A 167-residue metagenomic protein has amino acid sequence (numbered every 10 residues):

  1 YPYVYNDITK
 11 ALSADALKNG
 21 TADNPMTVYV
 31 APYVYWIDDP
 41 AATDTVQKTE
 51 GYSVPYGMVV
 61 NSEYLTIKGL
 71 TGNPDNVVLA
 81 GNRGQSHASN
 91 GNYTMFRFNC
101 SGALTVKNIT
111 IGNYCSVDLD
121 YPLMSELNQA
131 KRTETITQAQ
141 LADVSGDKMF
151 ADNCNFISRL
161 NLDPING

Functional and structural regions predicted by a protein language model:
Y1-Y29: Acidic Gly/Asp/Thr-rich repetitive segments characteristic of extracellular carbohydrate-active and adhesion proteins
Y3-V4, E50, E134, G146: Short, glycine/acidic-rich beta->alpha junctions
P25, W36-K131: Right-handed parallel beta-helix/beta-spiral solenoid domain characteristic of secreted/periplasmic
V28-A31, I67, A142: Extended hydrophobic secondary-structure segments that form protein cores and membrane-embedded regions
Y33-Y35, R159: An acidic- and aromatic-residue-enriched active-site/binding cleft used to recognize and process polar
S101-G167: Internal, conserved structured core segments that host functional sites
